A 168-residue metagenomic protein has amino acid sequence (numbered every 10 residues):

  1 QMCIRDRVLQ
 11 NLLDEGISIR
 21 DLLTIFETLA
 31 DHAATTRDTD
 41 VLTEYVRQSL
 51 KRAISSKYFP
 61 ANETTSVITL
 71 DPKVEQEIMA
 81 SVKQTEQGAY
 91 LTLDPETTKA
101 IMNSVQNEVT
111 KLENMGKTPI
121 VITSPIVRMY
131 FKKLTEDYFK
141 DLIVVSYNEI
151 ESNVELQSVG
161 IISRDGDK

Functional and structural regions predicted by a protein language model:
M2-I4: Short, small-residue-biased leader/transition segments that mark boundaries at the very start of proteins
D6, N11-L12: Long, non-coiled-coil amphipathic alpha-helical linker/lever segments that couple catalytic cores to other domains
I17-K168: Extended, low-charge hydrophobic alpha-helical regions
